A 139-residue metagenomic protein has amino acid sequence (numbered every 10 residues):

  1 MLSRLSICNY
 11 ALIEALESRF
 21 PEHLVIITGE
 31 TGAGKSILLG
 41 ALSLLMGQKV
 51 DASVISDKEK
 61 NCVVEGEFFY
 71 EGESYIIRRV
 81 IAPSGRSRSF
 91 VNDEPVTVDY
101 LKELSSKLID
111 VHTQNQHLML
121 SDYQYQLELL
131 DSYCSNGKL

Functional and structural regions predicted by a protein language model:
R4-I7, A11-L129, S135-L139: Gly/Lys-enriched N-terminal cap/neck module of very large, oligomeric protein machines
